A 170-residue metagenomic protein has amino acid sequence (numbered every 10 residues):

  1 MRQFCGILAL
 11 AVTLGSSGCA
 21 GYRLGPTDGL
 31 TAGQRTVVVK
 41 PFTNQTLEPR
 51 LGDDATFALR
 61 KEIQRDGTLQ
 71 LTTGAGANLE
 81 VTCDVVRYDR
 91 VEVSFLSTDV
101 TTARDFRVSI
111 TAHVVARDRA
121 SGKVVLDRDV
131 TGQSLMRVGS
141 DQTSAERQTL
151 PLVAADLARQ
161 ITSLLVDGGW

Functional and structural regions predicted by a protein language model:
M1-F4: Positively charged n-region of N-terminal signal peptides that target proteins for export
G6-S17: Bacterial N-terminal signal peptides
A9-A11, F42-T43, L51-A58, V81-D89 (+1 more regions): N-terminal start-of-chain detector that recognizes signal peptides and the immediate post-cleavage beginning
G18-K61, T68, T73-G76, A120 (+2 more regions): A structural "domain/chain start" motif
A20, D118-V125, Q133-W170: C-terminal/domain-edge helix-coil "capping" segments
V39, C83, I110-V114, V130 (+1 more regions): A structural signal for short, well-ordered beta-strand segments
T46-F57, A103-R107, T143-D156: Soluble non-cytosolic domains of exported or imported proteins
R65-Q70, A75-V125, L135-A145: Surface-exposed short loop/turn segments
